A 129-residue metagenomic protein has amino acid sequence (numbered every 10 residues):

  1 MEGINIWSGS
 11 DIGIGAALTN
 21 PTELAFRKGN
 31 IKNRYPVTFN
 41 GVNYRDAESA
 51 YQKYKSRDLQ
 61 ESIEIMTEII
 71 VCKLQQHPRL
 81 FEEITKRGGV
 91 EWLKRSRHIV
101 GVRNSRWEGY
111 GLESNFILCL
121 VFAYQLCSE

Functional and structural regions predicted by a protein language model:
M1-E129: Charged, low-complexity intrinsically disordered segments
